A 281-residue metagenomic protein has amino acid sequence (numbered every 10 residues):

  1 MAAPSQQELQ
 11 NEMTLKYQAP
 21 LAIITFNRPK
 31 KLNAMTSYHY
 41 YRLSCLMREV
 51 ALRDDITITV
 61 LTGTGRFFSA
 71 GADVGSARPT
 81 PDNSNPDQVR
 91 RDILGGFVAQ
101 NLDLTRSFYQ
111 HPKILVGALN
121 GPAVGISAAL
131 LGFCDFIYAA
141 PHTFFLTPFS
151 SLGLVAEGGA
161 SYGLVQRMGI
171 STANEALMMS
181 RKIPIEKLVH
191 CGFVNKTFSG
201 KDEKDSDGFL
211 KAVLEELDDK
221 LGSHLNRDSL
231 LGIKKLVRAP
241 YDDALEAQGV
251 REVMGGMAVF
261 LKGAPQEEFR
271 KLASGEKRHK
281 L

Functional and structural regions predicted by a protein language model:
M1-T64, E216, L281: Conserved CoA-thioester-binding segment of acyl-CoA-metabolizing enzymes
G63-L104, A123: Glycine- (often His-adjacent) and acidic-residue-rich active-site loop that binds/positions the CoA thioester
Q100-L152: Glycine-rich beta-to-alpha active-site loop
R106, A128-A129, Y162, N174 (+1 more regions): Alpha-helical segments flanking ligand/cofactor-binding loops in enzyme cores
Y138-T143, I185, V194-V250, G263 (+1 more regions): C-terminal long alpha-helix characteristic of the crotonase
S161-S171: Hydrophobic, secondary-structure "cap" segments at the distal end of domains
S180-K187: Acidic, divalent-metal-coordinating active-site segment for phosphoryl/phosphodiester hydrolysis, typified by short
